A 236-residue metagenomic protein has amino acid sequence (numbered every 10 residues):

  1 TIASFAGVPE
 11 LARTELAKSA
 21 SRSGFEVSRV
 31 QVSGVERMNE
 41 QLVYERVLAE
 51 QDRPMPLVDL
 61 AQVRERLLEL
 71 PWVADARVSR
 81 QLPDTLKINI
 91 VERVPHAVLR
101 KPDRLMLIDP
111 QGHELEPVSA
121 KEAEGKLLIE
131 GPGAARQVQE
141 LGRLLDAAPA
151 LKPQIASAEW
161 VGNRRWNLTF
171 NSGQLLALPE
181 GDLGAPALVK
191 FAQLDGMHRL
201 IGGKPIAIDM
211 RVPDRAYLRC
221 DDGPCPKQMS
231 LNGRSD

Functional and structural regions predicted by a protein language model:
T1-R29, L42-P54, V58-E69, D75-D236: Charged, solvent-exposed interaction patches on well-folded alpha/beta domains that mediate macromolecular contacts
V35: N-terminal short beta-loop-beta anion/metal-coordinating cradle
